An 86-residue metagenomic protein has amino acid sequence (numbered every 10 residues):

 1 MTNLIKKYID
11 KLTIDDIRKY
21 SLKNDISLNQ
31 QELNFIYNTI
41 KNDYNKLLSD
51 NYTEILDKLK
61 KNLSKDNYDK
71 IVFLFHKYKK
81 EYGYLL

Functional and structural regions predicted by a protein language model:
M1-Y8, I40-Y44: A ubiquitous short alpha-helical element
T2-N3, K79-L86: Short acidic DE-rich linear segments
I5-F35: N-terminal acidic leader/helix
Y20-N24, D43, N62: Alpha-helix C-capping/helix-to-loop hinge sites
N34-N45, D57: Amphipathic alpha-helical segments that form the core helices of the histone-fold
S49-K80: Long, compositionally biased
